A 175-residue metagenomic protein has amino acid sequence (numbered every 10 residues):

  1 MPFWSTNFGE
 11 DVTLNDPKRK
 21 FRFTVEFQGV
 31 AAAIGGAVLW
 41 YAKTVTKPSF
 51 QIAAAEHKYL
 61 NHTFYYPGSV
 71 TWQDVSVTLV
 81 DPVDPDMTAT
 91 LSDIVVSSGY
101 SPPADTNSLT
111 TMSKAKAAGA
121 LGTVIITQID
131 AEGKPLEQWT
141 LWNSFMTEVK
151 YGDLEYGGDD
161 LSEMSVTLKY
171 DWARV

Functional and structural regions predicted by a protein language model:
M1-V175: Glycine-rich, low-complexity intrinsically disordered segments
